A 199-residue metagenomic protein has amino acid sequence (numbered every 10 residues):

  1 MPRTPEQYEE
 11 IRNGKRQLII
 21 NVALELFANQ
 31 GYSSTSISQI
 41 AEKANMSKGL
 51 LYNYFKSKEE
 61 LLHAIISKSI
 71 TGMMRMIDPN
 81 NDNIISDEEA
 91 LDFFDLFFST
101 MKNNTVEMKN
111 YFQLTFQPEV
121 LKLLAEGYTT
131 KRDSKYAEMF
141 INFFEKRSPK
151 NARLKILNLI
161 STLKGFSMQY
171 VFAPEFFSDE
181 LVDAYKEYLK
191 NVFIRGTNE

Functional and structural regions predicted by a protein language model:
M1-G14, E199: N-terminal intrinsically disordered/low-complexity leader segments
M1-P2, S99, S134-K150, F172-E199: C-terminal peripheral helix-coil segments that are non-catalytic and often amphipathic
K15, I19-F27, F97, L163: Short hydrophobic clusters on alpha-helical segments that form packing/core surfaces in small helical domains
L18, L26-E60, A64: Helix-turn-helix
A64, D78-T105, K146, I156-L159 (+1 more regions): Hydrophobic alpha-helical connector segments
S67-M73: Short, basic, alpha-helical segments at the C-terminal edge of helix-turn-helix-like DNA-binding modules
P79, N103, V120-R147, R153-L157 (+1 more regions): Amphipathic alpha-helical packing segments from all-alpha helical-bundle domains
E89, T100-G127, V171-E175: Amphipathic alpha-helical segments used for helix-helix packing
